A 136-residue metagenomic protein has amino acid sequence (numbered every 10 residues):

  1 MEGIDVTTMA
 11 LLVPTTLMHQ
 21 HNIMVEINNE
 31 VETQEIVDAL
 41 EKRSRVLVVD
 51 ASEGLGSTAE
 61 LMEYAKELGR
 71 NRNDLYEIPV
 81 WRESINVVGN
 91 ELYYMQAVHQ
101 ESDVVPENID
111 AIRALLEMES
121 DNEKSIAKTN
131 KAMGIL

Functional and structural regions predicted by a protein language model:
M1-Q96, S102: C-terminal substrate-binding/catalytic lobe of Rossmann-fold NAD(P)-dependent oxidoreductases
N73-L136: NAD(P)-dependent Rossmann-like dehydrogenase/reductase catalytic/cofactor-binding core
